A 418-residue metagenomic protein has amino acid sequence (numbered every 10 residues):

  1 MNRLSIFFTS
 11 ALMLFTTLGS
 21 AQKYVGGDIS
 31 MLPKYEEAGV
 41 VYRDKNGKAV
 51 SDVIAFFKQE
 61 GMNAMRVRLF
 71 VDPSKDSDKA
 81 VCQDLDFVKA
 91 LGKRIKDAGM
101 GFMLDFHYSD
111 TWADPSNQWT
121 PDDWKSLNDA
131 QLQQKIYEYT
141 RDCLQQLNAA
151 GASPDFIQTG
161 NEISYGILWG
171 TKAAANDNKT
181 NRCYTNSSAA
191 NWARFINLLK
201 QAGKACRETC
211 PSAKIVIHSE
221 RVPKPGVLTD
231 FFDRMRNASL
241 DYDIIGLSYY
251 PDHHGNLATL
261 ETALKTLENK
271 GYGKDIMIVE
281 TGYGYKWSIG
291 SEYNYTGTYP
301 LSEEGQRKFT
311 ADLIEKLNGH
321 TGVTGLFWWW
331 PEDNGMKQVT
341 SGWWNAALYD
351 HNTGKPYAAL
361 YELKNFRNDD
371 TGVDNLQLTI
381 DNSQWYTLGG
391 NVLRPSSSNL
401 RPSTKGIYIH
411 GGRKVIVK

Functional and structural regions predicted by a protein language model:
Q22-F56: Boundary/entry segment of secreted carbohydrate-active catalytic domains
Y35-E36, V40-K48, D72-D86, S164-I167 (+3 more regions): Acidic-and-aromatic substrate-binding clefts and catalytic sites of carbohydrate-active enzymes
Y42-R43, A174-D177, T262, T266-K270 (+3 more regions): Aromatic-rich peripheral "rim/lid" segments of glycoside hydrolase catalytic domains that contact and position glycan
S51-I54, K58, A193, K204 (+3 more regions): Glycoside hydrolase catalytic-domain groove-lining segments
A55-E220: Substrate-binding cleft and catalytic face of glycoside hydrolase catalytic domains, especially the flexible beta-alpha
N368-V392: Residue-level detector of functionally pivotal "anchor" positions at catalytic/ligand-binding pockets or at interdomain
K405-K418: C-terminal tail/sorting-segment detector
